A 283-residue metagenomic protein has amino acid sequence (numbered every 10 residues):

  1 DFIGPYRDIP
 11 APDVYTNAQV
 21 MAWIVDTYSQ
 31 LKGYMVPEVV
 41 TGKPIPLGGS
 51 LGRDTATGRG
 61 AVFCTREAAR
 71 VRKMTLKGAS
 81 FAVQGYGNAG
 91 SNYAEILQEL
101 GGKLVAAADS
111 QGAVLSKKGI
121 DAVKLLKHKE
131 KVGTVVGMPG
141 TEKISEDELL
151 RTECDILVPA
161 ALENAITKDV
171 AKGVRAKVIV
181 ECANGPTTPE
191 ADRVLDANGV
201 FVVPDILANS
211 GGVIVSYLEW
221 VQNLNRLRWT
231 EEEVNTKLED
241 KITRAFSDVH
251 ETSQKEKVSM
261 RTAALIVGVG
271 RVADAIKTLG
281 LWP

Functional and structural regions predicted by a protein language model:
D1-G49, D274, P283: N-terminal ligand-binding/catalytic initiation module
I3-P12, Y34-E38, K73-S80, S253-L265 (+1 more regions): Flexible, glycine/charged-enriched surface loops at secondary-structure junctions
R7-A11, Y34-V40, A106-D109, V158-P159 (+3 more regions): General beta-strand structural signal in soluble alpha/beta enzymes
R7-I9, I45-R53, P204, Q254-V258: A short glycine/serine-rich beta->alpha loop
Y15-Q19, W23, G52, A56-F63 (+15 more regions): Conserved active-site and cofactor/substrate-binding residues in soluble primary-metabolism enzymes
T41-P44, G49-E153: Glycine-rich phosphate/diphosphate-binding loop of Rossmann-like nucleotide-binding domains
A68, K172-P283: Adenosine-phosphate binding glycine-rich loop
G112-V202: Rossmann-like adenosine-cofactor binding region
